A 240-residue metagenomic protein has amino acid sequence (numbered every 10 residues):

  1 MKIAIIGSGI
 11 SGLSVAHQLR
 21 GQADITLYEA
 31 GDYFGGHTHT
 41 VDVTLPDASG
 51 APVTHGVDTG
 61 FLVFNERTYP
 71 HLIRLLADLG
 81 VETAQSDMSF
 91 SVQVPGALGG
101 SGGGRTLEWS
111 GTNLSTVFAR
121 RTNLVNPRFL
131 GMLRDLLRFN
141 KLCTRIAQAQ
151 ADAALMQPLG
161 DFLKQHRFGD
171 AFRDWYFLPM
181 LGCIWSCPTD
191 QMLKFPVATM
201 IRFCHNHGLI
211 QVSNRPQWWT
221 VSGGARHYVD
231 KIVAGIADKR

Functional and structural regions predicted by a protein language model:
K2-L27: N-terminal Rossmann-like FAD-binding beta1-loop-alpha1 element of flavoenzymes
R20-T44: Glycine-rich FAD pyrophosphate-binding loop
H37-T38, P196-V197, V221, A225: Conserved donor sugar-nucleotide recognition element shared by glycan-biosynthetic enzymes
H39-P46, F90-V94: Short acidic-hydrophobic surface loop/beta-edge motif
V41-L72: N-terminal glycine-rich dinucleotide-binding loop that anchors FAD/FMN and/or NAD(P) in oxidoreductases
E66-R202: Mobile amphipathic helical/loop "lid" adjacent to a hydrophobic cofactor/ligand pocket
R202-R240: Helical element adjacent to the flavin cofactor pocket in flavoenzyme catalytic cores
